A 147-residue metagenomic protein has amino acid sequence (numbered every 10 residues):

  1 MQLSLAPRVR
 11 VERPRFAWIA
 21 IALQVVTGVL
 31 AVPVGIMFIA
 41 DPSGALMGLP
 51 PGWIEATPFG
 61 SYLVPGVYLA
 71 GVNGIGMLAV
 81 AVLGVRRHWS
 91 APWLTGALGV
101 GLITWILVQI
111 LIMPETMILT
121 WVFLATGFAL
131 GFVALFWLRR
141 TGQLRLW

Functional and structural regions predicted by a protein language model:
Q2-W147: Topology signature of small-to-medium multi-pass alpha-helical membrane proteins
